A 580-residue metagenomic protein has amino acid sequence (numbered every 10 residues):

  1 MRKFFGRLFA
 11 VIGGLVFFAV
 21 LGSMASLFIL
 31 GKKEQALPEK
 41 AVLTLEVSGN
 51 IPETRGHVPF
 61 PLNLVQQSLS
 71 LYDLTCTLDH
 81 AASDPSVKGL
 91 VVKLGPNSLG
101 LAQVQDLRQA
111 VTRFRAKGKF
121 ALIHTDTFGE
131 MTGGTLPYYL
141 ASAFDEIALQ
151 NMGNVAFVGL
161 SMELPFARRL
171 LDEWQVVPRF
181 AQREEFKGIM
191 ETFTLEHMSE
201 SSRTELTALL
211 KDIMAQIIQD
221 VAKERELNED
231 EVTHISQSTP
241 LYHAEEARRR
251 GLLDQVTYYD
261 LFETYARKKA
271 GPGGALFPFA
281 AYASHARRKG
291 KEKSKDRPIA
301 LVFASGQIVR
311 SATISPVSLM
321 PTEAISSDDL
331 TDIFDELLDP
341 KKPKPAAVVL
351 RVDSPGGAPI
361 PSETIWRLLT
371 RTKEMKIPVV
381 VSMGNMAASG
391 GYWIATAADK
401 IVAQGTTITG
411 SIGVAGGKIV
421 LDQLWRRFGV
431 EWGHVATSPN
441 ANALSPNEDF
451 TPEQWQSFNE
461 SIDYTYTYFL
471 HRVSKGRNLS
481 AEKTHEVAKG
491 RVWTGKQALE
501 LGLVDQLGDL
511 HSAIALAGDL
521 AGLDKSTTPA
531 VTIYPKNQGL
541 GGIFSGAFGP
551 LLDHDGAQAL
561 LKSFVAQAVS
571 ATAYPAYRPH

Functional and structural regions predicted by a protein language model:
R2-Q35, E39-K40: Hydrophobic alpha-helical transmembrane signal-anchor segments
G13-V20, E34-L37, L62, L78 (+6 more regions): Non-catalytic accessory/assembly modules
E34, A41-L164, K291-L424: Cleft-lining beta-strand/loop regions that shape enzyme active-site pockets
L164, R168-R267, D422, R426-D524: Charged, glycine-interspersed solvent-exposed loop segments at helix/strand-loop junctions that cap or gate access
K223-E224, D254-P298, A415, H471-G476 (+1 more regions): C-terminal long alpha-helix characteristic of the crotonase
D296-P345, S461, Y534-H580: Intrinsic disorder and flexible/low-complexity segments
F303-G306, V352-S354, M383-N385, A398 (+10 more regions): Active-site proximal loops enriched in glycine and acidic residues that flank catalytic Cys/His/Asp and coordinate
R351-V352, R427, D519, D524 (+4 more regions): C-terminal recognition in membrane/secretory proteostasis and scaffolding
